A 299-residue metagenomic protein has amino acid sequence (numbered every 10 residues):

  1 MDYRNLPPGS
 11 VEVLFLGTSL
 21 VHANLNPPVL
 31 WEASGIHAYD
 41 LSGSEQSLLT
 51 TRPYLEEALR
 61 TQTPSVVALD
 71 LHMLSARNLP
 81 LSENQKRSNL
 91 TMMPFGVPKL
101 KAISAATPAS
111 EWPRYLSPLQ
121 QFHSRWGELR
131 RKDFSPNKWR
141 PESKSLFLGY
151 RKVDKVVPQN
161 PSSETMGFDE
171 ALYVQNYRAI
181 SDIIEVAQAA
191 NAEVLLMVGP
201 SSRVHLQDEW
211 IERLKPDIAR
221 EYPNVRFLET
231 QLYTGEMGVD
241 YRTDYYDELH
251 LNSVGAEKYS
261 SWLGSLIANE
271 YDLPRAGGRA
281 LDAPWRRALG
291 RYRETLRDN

Functional and structural regions predicted by a protein language model:
M1-S10: Alpha-helical transmembrane signal-anchor/signal-peptide segments
F15-L16, D40-S44, M166-Y173, V198-L206 (+1 more regions): Second-shell loop/turn segments in exported
F15-L16, L20-S104: Membrane-embedded segments
L25, V29, T50-P53, F95 (+10 more regions): Extracytoplasmic/secreted proteins, especially bacterial periplasmic and envelope-associated proteins
A33, E57-T61, D70, I103-A106 (+4 more regions): Structured segments of extracytoplasmic/periplasmic soluble domains in secreted or envelope-associated proteins
V66-N78, P136-E236: Conserved, well-ordered alpha-helix/loop/beta-strand core segments that scaffold catalytic motifs
N84-A190, G278-N299: Secreted/periplasmic serine-hydrolase-like ester/acetyl group-modifying domain
E209-N299: C-terminal regions of proteins
